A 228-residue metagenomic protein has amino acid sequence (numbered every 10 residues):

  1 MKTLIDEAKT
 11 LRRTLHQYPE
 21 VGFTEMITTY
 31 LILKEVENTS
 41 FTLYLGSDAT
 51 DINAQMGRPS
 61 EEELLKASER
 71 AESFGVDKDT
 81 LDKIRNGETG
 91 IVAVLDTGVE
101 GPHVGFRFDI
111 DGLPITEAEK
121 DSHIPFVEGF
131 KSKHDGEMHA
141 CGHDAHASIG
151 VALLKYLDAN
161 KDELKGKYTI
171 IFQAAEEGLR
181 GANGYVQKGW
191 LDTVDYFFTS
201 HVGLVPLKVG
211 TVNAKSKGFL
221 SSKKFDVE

Functional and structural regions predicted by a protein language model:
M1, G22, I171-A175: A generic secondary-structure micro-motif detector that highlights 1-2 residue hydrophobic/ambivalent hotspots embedded
K2-H139, E163-L164: Acidic/His- and Gly-rich active-site-bordering loop/insert found across diverse amide/peptide-bond hydrolases
T29, L33, V151-K155, N183 (+1 more regions): Predominant activation on well-ordered alpha-helical scaffold segments within soluble catalytic domains
G57, I91, L113, V127 (+3 more regions): Histidine/acidic-residue-rich, glycine-tolerant segments that coordinate divalent metal ions
R58-K66, A152-L154, G181-Q187: Short low-complexity stretches enriched in small and charged residues
H146-G150: Alpha-helical transmembrane segments that form the membrane-embedded catalytic/substrate-binding core of multi-pass
A152-K165: Flexible, small-residue-rich helix->loop connector segments that border functional cores
